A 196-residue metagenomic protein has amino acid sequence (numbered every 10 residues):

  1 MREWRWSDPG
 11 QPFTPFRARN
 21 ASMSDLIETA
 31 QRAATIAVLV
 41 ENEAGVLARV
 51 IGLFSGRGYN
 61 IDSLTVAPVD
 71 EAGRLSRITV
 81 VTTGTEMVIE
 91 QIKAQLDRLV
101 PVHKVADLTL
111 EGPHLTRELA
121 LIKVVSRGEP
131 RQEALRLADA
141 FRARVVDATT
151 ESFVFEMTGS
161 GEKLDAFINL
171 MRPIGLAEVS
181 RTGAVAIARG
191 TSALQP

Functional and structural regions predicted by a protein language model:
W4-W6: Tryptophan (W) side chains
F13-L39, E43-S76, V81-P196: Long, contiguous binding/interaction regions
